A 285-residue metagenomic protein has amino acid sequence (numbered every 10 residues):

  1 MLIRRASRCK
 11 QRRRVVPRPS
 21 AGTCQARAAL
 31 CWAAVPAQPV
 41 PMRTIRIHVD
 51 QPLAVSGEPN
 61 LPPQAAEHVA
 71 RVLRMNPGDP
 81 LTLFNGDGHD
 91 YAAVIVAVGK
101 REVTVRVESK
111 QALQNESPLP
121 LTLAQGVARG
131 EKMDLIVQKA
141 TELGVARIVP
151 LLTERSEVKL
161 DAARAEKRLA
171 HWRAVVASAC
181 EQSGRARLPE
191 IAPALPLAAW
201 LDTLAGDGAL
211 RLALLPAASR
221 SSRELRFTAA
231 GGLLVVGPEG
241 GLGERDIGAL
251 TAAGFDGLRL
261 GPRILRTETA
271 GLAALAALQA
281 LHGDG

Functional and structural regions predicted by a protein language model:
L2-I3, C9-K10, V15-P17, C24: Short terminal hydrophobic/aromatic SLiMs and anchors at protein ends
R8, Q25, L30-A112, A163: N-terminal positively charged helical leader segments and presequences
P52, K110, L152-S156, P262-R263: Short, ordered loop/turn segments at secondary-structure junctions
G78, A140, V176, L250 (+1 more regions): Residue-level signal for inorganic ion chemistry
L113-L212: RNA substrate-binding interface of SAM-dependent RNA methyltransferases
R211-I247, F255-R259: Active-site/ligand-binding-proximal alpha/beta "capping" segment
E244-G285: Structured adenosyl-cofactor binding patch, chiefly the S-adenosyl-L-methionine
